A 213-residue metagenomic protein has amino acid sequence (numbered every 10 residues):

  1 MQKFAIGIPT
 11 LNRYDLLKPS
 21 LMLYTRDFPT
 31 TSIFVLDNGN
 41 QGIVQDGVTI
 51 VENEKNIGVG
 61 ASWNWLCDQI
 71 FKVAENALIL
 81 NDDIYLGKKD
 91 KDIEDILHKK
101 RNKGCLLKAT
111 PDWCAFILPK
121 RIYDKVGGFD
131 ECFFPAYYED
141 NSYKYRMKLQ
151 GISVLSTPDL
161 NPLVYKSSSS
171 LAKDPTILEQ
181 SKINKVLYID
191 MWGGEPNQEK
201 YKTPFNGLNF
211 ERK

Functional and structural regions predicted by a protein language model:
M1-M22: N-proximal low-complexity "stem/linker" segments adjacent to membrane-targeting elements
R13, P135-K213: C-terminal catalytic/acceptor-binding lobe
M22-T31: Short, acidic, metal-binding catalytic loop of nucleotide-sugar glycosyltransferases
T30-G39, V51-N53: Short beta-strand/loop segment that forms part of the nucleotide-sugar
N53-I70: Glycine-rich, basic loop-to-helix element that forms the pyrophosphate-binding segment of sugar-nucleotide handling
A74-Y85: Short beta-strand-to-loop acidic/aromatic patch adjacent to the donor-nucleotide binding site
K89-A109: Conserved donor-nucleotide/metal-binding helix-loop-beta segment in metal-dependent transferases, i.e., the alpha-helix
C114-G127: Conserved nucleotide-sugar donor-binding and metal-coordinating catalytic region shared by glycosyltransferases
